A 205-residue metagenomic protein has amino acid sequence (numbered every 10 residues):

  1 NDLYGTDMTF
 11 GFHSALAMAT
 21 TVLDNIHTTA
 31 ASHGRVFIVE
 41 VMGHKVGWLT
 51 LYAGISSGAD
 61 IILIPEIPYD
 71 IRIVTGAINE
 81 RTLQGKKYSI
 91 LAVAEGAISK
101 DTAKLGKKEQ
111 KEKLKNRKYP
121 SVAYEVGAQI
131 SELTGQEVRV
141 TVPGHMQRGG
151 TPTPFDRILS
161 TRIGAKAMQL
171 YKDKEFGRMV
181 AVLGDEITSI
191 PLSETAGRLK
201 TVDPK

Functional and structural regions predicted by a protein language model:
N1, G5, R35, H145-G149: Glycine/charged-rich beta-loop-alpha catalytic/anionic-binding loops adjacent to active sites
N1-Y4, K45-L49, S189: Short, well-ordered, mixed-charge alpha-helical segments that flank or form enzyme active sites
Y4-S14, G150-R157: Short beta-strand elements at the ligand-binding edges of bilobed clamshell
G5-T9, H13, V39, D60 (+3 more regions): Generic secondary-structure boundary/loop-capping signal
G11-A31, F37-Q136: Accessory alpha-helical/coil subdomains and C-terminal extensions that flank or cap enzyme catalytic cores
L114, K118-K205: C-terminal non-catalytic interaction/assembly regions of soluble proteins
